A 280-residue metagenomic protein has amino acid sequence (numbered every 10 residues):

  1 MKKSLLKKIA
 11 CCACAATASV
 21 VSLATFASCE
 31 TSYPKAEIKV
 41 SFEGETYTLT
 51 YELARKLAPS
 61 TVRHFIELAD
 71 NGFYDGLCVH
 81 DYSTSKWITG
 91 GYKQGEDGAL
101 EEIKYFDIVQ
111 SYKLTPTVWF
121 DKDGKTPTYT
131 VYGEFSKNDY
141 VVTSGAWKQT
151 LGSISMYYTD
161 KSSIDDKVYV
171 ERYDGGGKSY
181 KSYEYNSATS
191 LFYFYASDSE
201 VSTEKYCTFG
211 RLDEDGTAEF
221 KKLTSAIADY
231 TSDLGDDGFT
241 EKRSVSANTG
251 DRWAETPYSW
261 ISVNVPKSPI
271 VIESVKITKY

Functional and structural regions predicted by a protein language model:
M1-K35, S85: Gram-positive cell-envelope targeting signals
F26-Y280: Cyclophilin-like peptidyl-prolyl cis-trans isomerases
